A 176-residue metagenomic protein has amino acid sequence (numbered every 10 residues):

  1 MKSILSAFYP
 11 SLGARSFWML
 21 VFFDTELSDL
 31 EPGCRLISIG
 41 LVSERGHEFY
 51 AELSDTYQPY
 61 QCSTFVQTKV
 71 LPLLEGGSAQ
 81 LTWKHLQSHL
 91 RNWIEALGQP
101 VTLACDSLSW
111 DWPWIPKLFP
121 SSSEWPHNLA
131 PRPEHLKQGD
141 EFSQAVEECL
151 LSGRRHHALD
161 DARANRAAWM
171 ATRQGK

Functional and structural regions predicted by a protein language model:
L5-W18: Short, Lys/Arg-enriched N-terminal segments with co-localized hydrophobic residues within the first ~10-30 amino acids
F17-F23, S28-C105, S152: Conserved non-catalytic scaffold segment of RNase H-like nuclease domains
L27-D29, S109, A164: Short, glycine/acidic-enriched loop or turn micro-motifs at the edges of active sites
L30-P32, W112, A167: Conserved protein kinase catalytic core
T102-C105, W114, V146-K176: Acidic, Mg2+-coordinating catalytic module of metal-dependent nucleases/exonucleases that use a two-metal-ion mechanism
D111-N128: Substrate-recognition/cap helix-loop segment adjacent to the acidic, metal-dependent catalytic center of Asp-based
N128-A145: Short, flexible loop segments at boundaries between secondary-structure elements
